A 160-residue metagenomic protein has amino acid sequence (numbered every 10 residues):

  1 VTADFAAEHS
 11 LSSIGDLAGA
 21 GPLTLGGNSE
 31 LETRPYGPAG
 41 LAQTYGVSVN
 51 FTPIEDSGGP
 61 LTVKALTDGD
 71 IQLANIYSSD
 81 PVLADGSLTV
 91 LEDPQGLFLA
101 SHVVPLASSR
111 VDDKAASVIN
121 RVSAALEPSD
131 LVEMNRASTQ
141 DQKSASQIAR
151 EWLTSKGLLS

Functional and structural regions predicted by a protein language model:
V1-A7, A100-K114: A bilobed periplasmic-binding-protein/Venus flytrap-type ligand-binding module shared by bacterial periplasmic
V1-V63, Q142-Q147: Bilobed "Venus flytrap"/periplasmic-binding protein-like clamshell domains and structurally analogous long
A18, L97-F98: Solvent-exposed alpha-helices and their adjacent loops that cap or buttress functional pockets in soluble metabolic
E32, Y36, T44, K114-S160: An extracytoplasmic/periplasmic, membrane-proximal ligand-sensing/linker region
T44, L61-I76: A contiguous binding-surface segment within folded domains or other stable secondary-structure elements
D68-L73, V82-Q95: Ligand-binding "clamshell"
Y77-S79, S109: Short secondary-structure boundary segments
